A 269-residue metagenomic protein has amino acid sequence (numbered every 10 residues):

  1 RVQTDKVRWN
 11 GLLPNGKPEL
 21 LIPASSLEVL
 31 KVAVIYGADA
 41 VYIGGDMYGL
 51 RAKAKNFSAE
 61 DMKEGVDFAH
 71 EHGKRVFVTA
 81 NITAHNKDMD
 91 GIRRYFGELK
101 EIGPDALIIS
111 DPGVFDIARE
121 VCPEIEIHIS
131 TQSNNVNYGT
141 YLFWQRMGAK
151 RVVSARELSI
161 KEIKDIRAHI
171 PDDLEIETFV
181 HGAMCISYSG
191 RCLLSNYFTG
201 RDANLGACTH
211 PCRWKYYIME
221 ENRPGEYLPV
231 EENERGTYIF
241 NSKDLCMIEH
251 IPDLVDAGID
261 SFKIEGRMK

Functional and structural regions predicted by a protein language model:
R8-N135, V153, E162-S261, K269: Active-site pocket-lining/capping segments in soluble small-molecule metabolic enzymes
G148-A149: As written
A155-E157: Outer-membrane beta-barrel proteins
I264: Extended, alpha-helix-rich binding/interface surfaces that flank or overlap catalytic cores and mediate recognition
